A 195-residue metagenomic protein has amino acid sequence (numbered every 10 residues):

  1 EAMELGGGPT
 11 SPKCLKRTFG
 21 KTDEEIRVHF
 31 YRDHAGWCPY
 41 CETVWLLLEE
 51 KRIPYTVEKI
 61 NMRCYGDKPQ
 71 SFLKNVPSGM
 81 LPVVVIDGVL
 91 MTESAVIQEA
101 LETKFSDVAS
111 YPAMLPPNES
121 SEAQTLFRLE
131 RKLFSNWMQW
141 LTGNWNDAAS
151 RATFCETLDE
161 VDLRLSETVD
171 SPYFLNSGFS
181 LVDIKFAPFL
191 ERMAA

Functional and structural regions predicted by a protein language model:
E1-G178: GST-like domain detector, emphasizing the conserved glutathione-binding G-site in the N-terminal thioredoxin-like
N176-A195: GST superfamily/GST-like fold recognition
